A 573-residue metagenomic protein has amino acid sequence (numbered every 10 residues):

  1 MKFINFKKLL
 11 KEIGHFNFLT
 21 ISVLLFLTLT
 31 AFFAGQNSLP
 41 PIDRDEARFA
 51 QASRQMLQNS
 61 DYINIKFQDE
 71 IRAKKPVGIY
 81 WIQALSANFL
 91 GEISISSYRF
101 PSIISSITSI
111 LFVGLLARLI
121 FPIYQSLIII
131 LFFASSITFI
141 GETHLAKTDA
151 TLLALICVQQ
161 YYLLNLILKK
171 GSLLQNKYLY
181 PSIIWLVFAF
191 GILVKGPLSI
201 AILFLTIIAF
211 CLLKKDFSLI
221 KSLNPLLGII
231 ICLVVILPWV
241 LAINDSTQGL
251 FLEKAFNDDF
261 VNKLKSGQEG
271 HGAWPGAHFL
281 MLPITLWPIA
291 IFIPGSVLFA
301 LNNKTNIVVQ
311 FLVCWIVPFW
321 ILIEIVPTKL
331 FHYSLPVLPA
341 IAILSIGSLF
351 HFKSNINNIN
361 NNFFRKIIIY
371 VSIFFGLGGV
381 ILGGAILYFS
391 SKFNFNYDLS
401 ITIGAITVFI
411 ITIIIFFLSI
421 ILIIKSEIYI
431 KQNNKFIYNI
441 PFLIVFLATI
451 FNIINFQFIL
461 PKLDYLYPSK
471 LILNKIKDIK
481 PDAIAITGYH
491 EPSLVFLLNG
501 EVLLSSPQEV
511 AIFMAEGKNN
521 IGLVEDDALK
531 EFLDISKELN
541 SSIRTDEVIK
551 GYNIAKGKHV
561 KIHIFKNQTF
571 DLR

Functional and structural regions predicted by a protein language model:
K2-K8, S182, S296-R573: Membrane-embedded architecture of ER/inner-membrane glycosylation machinery
K2-N362, I428, Q432, I543-R544 (+1 more regions): Membrane-integral, polyisoprenol-dependent glycosyltransferases of the GT-C/oligosaccharyltransferase superfamily
